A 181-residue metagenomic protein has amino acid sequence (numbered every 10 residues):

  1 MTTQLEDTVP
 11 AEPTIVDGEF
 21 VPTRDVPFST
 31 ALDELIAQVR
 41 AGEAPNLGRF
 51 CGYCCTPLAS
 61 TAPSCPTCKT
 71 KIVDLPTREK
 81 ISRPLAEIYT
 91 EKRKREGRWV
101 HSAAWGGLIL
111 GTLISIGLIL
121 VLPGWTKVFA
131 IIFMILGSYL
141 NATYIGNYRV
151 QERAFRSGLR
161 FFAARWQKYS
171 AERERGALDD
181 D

Functional and structural regions predicted by a protein language model:
M1-E43: A broadly conserved sequence feature marking short terminus-proximal activation segments in nucleic acid-centric
V39-L47, C55-A59: Short, flexible, mixed-charge glycine/proline-rich loop motifs that serve as phosphate/nucleic-acid-contacting
C51-C54, C65-C68: Short cysteine-rich clusters marking metal-coordination/redox-active sites
L58, S64, I72: Cys/His-rich microdomains that often coordinate metals
K69-K80: Short Cys/His-rich micro-motifs in 6-15 aa windows
I81-G107: Cytosolic-side membrane-insertion boundary helix
R98-V121, I132-L136: Canonical alpha-helical transmembrane segments of integral membrane proteins
G146-D181: Cytosolic juxtamembrane segments of membrane proteins
